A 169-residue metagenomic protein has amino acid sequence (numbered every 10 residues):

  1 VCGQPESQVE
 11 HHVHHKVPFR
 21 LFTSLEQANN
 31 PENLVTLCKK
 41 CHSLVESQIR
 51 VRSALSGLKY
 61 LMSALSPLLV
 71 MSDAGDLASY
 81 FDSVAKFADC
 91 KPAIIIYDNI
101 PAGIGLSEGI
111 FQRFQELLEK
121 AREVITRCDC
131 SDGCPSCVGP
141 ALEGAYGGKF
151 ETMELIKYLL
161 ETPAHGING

Functional and structural regions predicted by a protein language model:
V1-C2, K40, C134-G139: Short, cysteine/histidine-rich loop/knuckle motifs that typically chelate Zn2+
G3-T36: Histidine-centered nuclease catalytic patch
P5-E10, E46, G139-L142: Short functional micro-motifs and their immediate structural scaffolds
S7, L34-I49: Short Cys/His-centered divalent metal-binding micro-motifs
V13-H14, C41, D132: Single, functionally critical "micro-switch" positions that shape active/binding sites and transmembrane helices
L25-K40, Y158-G169: Short Fe-S-cluster ligation motifs
Q48-G169: Extended, highly charged accessory segments
